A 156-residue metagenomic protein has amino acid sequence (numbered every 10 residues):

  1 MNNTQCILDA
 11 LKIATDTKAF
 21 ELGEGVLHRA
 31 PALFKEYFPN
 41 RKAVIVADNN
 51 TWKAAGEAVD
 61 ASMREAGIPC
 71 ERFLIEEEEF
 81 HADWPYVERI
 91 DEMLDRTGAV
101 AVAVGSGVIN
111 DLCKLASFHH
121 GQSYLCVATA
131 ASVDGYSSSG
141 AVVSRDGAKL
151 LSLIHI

Functional and structural regions predicted by a protein language model:
M1-V100: ATP/NTP phosphate-donor binding region
E57, C113-A116, Y136-G140: Short acidic, glycine/serine/threonine-rich loops at helix termini
A61-M63, H119-G121, V142-V143: Glycine-rich, phosphate-binding/catalytic loops in enzymes
I75, T129-A130: Short, ordered loop/turn segments at secondary-structure junctions
L94-T129: A short, small-residue-rich loop immediately preceding and capping a beta-strand
K114-L115, G147-S152: A generic local secondary-structure boundary/capping motif
S132-A148: Active-site-proximal loop->helix
I154-I156: Conserved small/polar residues in nucleotide/adenosyl-binding loops
